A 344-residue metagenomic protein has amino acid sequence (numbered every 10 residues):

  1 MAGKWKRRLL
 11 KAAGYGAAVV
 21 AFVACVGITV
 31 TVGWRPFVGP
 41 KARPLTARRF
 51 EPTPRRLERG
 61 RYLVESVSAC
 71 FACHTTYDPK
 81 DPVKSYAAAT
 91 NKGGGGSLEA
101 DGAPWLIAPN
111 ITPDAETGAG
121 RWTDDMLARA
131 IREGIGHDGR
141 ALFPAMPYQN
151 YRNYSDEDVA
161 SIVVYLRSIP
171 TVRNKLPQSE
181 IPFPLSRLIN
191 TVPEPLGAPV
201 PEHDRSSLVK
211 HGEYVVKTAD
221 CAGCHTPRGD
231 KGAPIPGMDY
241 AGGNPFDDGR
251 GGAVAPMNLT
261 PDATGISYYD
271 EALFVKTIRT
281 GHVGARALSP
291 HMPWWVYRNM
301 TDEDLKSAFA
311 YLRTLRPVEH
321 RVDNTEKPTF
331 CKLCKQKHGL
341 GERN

Functional and structural regions predicted by a protein language model:
K4-P40: N-terminal type II signal-anchor transmembrane helix that functions as the membrane-insertion/stop-transfer segment
G14, A18, F22-T29, Y148-Q149 (+2 more regions): Extended surface/linker regions that mediate inter-domain or inter-protein docking in multi-component redox
K41-E65, I189-K217, A263: Electrostatic cytochrome c docking/interface patches
P54-F71, V209-A222, Y240, Y269-A272 (+4 more regions): Sequence context surrounding c-type heme c attachment/ligation sites in exported
G60, V67-Y77, L127, I162 (+5 more regions): The canonical Cys-X-X-Cys-His
Y62-W105: Extracytoplasmic/periplasmic/luminal assembly and interaction segments in envelope/secretory/respiratory proteins
T90-M126, Q149-V159, M238-T277, W294-L305: Electron-transfer interface patches adjacent to heme c in soluble/periplasmic c-type cytochromes and di-/multiheme
T123-H137, Y151-K175, D270-G284, W294-D323: C-terminal capping alpha-helices of c-type cytochrome domains
